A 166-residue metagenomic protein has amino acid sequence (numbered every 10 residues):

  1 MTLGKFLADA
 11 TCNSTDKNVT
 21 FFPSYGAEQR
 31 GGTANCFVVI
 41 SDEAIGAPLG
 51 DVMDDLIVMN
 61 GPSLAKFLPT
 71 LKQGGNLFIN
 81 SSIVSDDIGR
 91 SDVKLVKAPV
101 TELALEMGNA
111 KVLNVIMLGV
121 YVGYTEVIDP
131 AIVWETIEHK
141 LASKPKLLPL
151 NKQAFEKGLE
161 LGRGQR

Functional and structural regions predicted by a protein language model:
M1-R166: Active-site cofactor/cluster-binding pocket
